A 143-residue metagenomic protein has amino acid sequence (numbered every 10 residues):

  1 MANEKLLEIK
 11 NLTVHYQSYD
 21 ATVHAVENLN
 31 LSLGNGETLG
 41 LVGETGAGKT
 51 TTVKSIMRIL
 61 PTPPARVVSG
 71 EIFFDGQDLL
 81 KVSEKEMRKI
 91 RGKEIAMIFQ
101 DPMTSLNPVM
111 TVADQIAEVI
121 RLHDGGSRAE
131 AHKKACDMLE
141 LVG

Functional and structural regions predicted by a protein language model:
M1-G143: ABC transporter nucleotide-binding domains
